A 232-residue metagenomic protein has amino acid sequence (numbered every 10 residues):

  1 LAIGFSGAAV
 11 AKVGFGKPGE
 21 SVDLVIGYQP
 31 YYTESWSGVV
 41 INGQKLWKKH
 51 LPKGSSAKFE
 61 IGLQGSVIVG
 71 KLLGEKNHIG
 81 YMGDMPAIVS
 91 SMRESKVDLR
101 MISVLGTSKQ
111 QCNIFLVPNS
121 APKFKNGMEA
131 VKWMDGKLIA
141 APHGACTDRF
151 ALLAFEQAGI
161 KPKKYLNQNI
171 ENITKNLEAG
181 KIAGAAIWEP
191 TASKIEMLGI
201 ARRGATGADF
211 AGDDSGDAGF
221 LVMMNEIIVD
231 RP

Functional and structural regions predicted by a protein language model:
L1-G4: Bacterial N-terminal signal peptides
K12-Q168, N176, A183, E189: Short, glycine-/small- and polar/acidic-enriched structural segments that line small-molecule recognition paths
L166, E171-P232: Pocket-lining segment of extracytoplasmic ligand-binding domains
